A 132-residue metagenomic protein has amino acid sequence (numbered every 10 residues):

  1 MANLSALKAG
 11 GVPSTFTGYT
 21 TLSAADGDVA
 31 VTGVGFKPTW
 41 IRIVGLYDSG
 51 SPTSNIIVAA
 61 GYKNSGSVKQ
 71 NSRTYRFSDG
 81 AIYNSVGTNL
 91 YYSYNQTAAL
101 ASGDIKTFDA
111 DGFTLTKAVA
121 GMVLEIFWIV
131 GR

Functional and structural regions predicted by a protein language model:
M1-Y19, S23, I129-R132: Enriched but not universal
S14-F36, L46-N64, A118-A120: Surface-exposed ligand/attachment interfaces on beta-rich extracellular proteins
T15-T17, A110-F113: Short, hydrophobic/aromatic-rich segments at coil-to-beta transitions
G35-T39, S65-G66, T107-G112: Short, solvent-exposed coil/turn segments at beta-strand boundaries
K37-I43, V130: Short, structured motif recognition centered on aromatic/hydrophobic residues
S65-F108: Contiguous ligand/interfacial binding patches
G112-R132: Short, structured beta-strand segments at or near domain termini in extracellular proteins/domains
